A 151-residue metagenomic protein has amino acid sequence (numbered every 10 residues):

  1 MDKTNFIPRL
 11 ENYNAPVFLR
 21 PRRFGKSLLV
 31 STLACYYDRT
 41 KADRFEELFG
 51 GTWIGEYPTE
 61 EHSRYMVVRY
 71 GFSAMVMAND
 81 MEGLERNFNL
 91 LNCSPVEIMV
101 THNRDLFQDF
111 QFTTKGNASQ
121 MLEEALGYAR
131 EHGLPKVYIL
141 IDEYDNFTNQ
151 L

Functional and structural regions predicted by a protein language model:
M1-L151: Phosphate-binding site recognition
